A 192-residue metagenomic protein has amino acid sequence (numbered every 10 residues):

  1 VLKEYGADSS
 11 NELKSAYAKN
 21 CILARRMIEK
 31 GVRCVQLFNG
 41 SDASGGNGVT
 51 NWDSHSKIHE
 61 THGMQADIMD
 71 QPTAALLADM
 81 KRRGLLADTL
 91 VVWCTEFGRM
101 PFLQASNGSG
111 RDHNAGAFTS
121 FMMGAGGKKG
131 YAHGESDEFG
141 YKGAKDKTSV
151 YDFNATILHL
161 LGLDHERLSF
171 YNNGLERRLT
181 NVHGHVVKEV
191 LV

Functional and structural regions predicted by a protein language model:
V1-V192: Ligand-binding pockets and gating/stacking loops
